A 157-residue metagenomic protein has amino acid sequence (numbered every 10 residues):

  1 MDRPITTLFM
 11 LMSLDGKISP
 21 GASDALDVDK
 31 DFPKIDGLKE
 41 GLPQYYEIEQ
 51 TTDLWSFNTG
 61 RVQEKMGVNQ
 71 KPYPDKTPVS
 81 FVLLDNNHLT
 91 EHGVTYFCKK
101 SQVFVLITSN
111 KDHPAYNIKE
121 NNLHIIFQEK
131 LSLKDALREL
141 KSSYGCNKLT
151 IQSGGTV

Functional and structural regions predicted by a protein language model:
M1-K100: N-terminal nucleotide/polyanion-binding subdomain common to many enzyme families
I5-M10, K111-V157: A glycine-rich beta-strand to alpha-helix segment that forms a phosphate/ribose-binding loop at ligand/cofactor sites
W55-S56, F104, N147: Conserved acidic residues
P78, V103, E120-N122: A generic structural signal for alpha->beta connector loops
F81, L106, H124-I125: Conserved beta-strand scaffold positions in the cores of enzyme catalytic domains, especially in NTP/NDP-utilizing
L83-D85, I107-N110: Short beta-strand/turn micro-motifs composed of small residues that flank or help shape donor/cofactor-binding pockets
T95-Q102, L106-T108, A115-Y116: A mid-sequence interfacial segment
